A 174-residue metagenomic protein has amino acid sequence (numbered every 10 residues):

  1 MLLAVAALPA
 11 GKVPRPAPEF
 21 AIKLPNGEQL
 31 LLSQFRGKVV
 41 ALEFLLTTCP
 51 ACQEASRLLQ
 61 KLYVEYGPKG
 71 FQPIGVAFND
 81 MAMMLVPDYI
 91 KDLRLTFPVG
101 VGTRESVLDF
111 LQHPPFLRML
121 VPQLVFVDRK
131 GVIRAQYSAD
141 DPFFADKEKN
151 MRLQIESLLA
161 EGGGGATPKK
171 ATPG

Functional and structural regions predicted by a protein language model:
M1-A6: Bacterial N-terminal signal peptides
A7-L32: N-terminal "domain-start" segment that seeds a small globular fold
A17, Q154-G174: Non-globular targeting/processing and membrane-anchoring segments
L30-P50: Short active-site neighborhood of thiol/selenol oxidoreductases, capturing the structured segment around
A41-L42, P73, L124: Hydrophobic beta-strand anchors of alpha/beta hydrolase catalytic cores
Q53-R94, R104-L111: Structural microenvironment flanking redox-active thiols in thiol-disulfide oxidoreductases
L93-L95, R104-Q154: Thiol/disulfide oxidoreductase modules built on the thioredoxin-like
